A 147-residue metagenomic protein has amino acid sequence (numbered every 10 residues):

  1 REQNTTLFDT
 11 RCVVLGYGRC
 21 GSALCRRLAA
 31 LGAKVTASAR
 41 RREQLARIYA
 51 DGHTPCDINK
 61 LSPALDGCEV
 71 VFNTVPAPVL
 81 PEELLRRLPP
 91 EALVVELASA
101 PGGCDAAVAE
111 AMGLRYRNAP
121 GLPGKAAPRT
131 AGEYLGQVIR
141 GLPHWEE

Functional and structural regions predicted by a protein language model:
R1-C12, Q44-H53, V70-F72: Accessory recognition modules or surfaces
R1-D9, G103-E147: Adenosine-phosphate binding glycine-rich loop
F8-A29: Glycine-rich adenosine-cofactor-binding loop
G18, R40-R42, A100: Residues in the short beta-alpha loop(s) of Rossmann-like NAD(P)-binding domains
C20-L24, L45-I48, G102-G103: Short glycine/serine/threonine-rich phosphate/pyrophosphate-binding segments that cradle anionic phosphate groups
A30-D51: NAD(P)-binding Rossmann-fold cofactor-contacting core
I48-P123: Rossmann-like adenosine-cofactor binding region
